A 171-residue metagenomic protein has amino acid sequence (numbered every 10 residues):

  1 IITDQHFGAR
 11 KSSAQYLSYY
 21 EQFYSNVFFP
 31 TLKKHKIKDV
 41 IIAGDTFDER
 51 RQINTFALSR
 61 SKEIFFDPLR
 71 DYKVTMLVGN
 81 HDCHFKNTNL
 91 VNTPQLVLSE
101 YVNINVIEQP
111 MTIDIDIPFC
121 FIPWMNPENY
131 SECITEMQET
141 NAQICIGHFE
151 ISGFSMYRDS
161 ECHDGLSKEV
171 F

Functional and structural regions predicted by a protein language model:
I1-T3: Short beta-strand segments enriched in small/hydrophobic residues
Q5, A9-T112: Core catalytic region of metal-dependent phosphoesterases/phosphodiesterases, especially metallo-beta-lactamase-like
S61, D82-V170: Conserved catalytic scaffold of divalent metal-dependent phosphoesterases
